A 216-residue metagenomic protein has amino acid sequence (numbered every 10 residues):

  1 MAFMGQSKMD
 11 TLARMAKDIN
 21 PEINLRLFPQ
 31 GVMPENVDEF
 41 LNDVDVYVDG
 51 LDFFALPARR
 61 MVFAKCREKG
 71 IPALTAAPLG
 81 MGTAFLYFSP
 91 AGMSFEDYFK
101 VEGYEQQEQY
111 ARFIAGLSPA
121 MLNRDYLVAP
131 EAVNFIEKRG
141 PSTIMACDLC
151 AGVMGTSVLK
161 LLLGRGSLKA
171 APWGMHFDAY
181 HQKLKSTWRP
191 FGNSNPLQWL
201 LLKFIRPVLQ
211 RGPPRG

Functional and structural regions predicted by a protein language model:
M1-N20: Glycine-rich phosphate-binding loop and adjoining beta1-alpha1-beta2 segment of Rossmann-like nucleotide-binding folds
P29-G31: Conserved acidic residues
E35-V37: Short acidic active-site motifs
F40-N42: A short, aliphatic-rich alpha-helical micro-motif
V46-S89: ADP-ribose/adenylate-binding Rossmann-like module
P90-G92, G152-G166: Oxidoreductase and adenylate-handling cofactor-binding alpha/beta cores
F95-L149: A conserved mid-domain beta-alpha-beta active-site/ligand-binding segment of alpha/beta enzyme cores
L161-G216: Phosphate-binding loop/pocket of nucleotide- and phosphate-handling active sites
